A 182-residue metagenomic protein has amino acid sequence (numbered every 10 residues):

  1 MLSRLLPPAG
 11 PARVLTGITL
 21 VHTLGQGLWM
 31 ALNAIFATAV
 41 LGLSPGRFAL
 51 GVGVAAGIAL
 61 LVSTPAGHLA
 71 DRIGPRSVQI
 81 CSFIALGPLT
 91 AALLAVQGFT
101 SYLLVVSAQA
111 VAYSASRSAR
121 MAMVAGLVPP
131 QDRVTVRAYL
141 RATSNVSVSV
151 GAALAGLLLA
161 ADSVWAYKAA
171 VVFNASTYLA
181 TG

Functional and structural regions predicted by a protein language model:
L2-G57: Helix-loop boundary and gating motifs at the non-cytosolic
A39, V150-A169: Transmembrane alpha-helix termini and helix-breaking/packing motifs in multi-pass membrane transporters
A56-T64, S149: Residue-level signature of mid-helix packing/kink "hotspots" within the transmembrane helices of 12-pass Major
V62-G74, L159: Helix-to-loop junctions at the C-terminal end of transmembrane segments in multipass secondary transporters
S77-A91: Structural signature of the two symmetry-related core transmembrane helices
L94-V105: Helix-loop junctions at membrane interfaces in 12-TM secondary transporters
V105-S144: Cytoplasmic helix-loop-helix junction between adjacent transmembrane helices in 12-TM secondary transporters
K168-G182: Symmetry-related core transmembrane helices of the 12-TM Major Facilitator Superfamily/SLC fold
